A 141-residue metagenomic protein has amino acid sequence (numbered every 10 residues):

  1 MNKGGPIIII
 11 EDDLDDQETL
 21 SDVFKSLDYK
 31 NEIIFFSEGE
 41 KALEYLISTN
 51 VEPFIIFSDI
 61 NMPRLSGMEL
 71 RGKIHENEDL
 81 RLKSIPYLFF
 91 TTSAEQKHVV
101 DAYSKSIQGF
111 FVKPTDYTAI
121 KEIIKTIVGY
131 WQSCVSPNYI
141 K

Functional and structural regions predicted by a protein language model:
G4, Y29-K30, V51-I55, L80-P86: His-Asp phosphorelay/catalytic-motif detector in bacterial-type signaling
G4-D16, L20-F24: Conserved acidic segment of CheY-like receiver
S21, F35-I55: Acidic, metal-coordinating helix/loop segments flanking the phosphotransfer/catalytic sites of two-component signaling
M62: Receiver (REC) domain active-site loop signature in two-component systems and cognate sites in sensor histidine kinases
A102-Q108: As written
T115-T126: C-terminal output helix
